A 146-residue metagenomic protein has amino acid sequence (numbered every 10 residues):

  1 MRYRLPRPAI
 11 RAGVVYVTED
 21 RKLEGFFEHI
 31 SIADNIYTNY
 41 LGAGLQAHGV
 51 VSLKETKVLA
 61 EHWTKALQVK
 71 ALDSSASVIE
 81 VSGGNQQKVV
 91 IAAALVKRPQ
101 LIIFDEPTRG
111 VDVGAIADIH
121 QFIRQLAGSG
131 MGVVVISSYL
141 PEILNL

Functional and structural regions predicted by a protein language model:
M1-L146: Glycine-rich phosphate-binding loops of nucleotide-dependent enzymes
